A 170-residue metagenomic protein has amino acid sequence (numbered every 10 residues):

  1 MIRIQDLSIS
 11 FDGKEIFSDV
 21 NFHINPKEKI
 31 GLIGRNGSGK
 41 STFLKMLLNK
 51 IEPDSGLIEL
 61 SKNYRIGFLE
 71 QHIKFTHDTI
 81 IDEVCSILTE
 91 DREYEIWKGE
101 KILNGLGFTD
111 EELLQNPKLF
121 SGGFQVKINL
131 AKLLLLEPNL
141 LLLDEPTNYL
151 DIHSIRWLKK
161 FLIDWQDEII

Functional and structural regions predicted by a protein language model:
M1-I170: ABC ATP-binding cassette signature C-motif
